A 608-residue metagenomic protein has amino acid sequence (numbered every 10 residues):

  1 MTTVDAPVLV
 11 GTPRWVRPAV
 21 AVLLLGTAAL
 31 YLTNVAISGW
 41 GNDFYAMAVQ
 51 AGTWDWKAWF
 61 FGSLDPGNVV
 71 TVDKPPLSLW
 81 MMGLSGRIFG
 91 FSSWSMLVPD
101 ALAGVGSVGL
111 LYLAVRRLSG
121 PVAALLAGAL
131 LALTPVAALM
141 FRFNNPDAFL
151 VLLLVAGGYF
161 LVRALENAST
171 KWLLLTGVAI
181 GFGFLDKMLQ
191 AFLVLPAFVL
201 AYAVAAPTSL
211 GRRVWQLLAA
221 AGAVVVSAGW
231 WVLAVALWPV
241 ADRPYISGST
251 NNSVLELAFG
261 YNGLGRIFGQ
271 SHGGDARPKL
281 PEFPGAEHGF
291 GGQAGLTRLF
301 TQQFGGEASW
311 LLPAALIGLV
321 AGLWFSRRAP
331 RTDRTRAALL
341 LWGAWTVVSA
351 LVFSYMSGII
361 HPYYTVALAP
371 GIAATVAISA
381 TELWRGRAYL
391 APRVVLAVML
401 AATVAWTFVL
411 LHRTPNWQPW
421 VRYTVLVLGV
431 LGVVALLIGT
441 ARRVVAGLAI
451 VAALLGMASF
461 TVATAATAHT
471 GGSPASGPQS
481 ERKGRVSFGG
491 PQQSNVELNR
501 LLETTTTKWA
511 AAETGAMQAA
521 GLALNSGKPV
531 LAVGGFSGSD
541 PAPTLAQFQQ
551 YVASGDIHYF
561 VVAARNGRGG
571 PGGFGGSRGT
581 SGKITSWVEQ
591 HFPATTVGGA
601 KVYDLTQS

Functional and structural regions predicted by a protein language model:
M1-V394, A402-W406, A463-A465, F536-S537: Membrane-integral, polyisoprenol-dependent glycosyltransferases of the GT-C/oligosaccharyltransferase superfamily
F44, A48, P76, W80 (+11 more regions): Extracytoplasmic/secreted proteins, especially bacterial periplasmic and envelope-associated proteins
P121, T335-R336, I359, G490-S494 (+2 more regions): Short secondary-structure boundary/capping elements
A203, A523-L524, P543-A546, Q607: Short secondary-structure transition/capping segments
P207-T208, A546-Q549, G576: Short low-complexity, flexible loop/linker segments enriched in glycine and/or proline with clustered acidic
D242, T250, A542-V552: Alpha-helical scaffolding within the catalytic cores of extracellular/periplasmic polymer-degrading hydrolases
R387-Q492: Transmembrane helical bundles and short interhelical boundary loops of multi-pass, membrane-embedded
L455-F460, T464-G538, A553-V588, F592-T606: Short periplasmic/luminal acceptor-recognition loop of GT-C membrane glycosyltransferases, typified by
